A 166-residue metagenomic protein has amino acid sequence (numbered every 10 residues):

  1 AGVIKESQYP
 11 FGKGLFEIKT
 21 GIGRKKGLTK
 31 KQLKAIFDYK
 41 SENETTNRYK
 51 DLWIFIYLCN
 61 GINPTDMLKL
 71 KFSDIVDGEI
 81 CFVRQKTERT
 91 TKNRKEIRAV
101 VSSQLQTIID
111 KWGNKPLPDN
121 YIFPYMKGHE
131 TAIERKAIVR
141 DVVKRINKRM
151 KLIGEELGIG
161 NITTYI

Functional and structural regions predicted by a protein language model:
G2-E6, K26, N147, G158: Extended, non-catalytic subsegments within catalytic or DNA/protein-binding/adaptor domains
G2-Y9, G113-D119: Proline-centered turn/helix-capping motifs that create local helix->coil transitions or kinks
E6-P64, L68: Basic, Lys/Arg- and aromatic-enriched nucleic-acid-binding interface segment
K13-G14, K69-K111: Conserved tyrosine-mediated DNA breakage-rejoining catalytic core shared by Y-recombinases
K19, G27, R84-T90, H129: Catalytic-site neighborhood detector that most strongly recognizes the C-terminal catalytic loop/helix of tyrosine
K19-I22, T107-K148: Major-groove DNA-contacting interfaces characterized by cationic-aromatic clusters
K34, Y57, T65, I80 (+3 more regions): Feature representing long, continuous alpha-helical segments
E42-E44, A137-R140, K144-I166: Short, basic (Lys/Arg/His-rich) helix/loop patches that form interaction surfaces in the mid-to-C-terminal regions
